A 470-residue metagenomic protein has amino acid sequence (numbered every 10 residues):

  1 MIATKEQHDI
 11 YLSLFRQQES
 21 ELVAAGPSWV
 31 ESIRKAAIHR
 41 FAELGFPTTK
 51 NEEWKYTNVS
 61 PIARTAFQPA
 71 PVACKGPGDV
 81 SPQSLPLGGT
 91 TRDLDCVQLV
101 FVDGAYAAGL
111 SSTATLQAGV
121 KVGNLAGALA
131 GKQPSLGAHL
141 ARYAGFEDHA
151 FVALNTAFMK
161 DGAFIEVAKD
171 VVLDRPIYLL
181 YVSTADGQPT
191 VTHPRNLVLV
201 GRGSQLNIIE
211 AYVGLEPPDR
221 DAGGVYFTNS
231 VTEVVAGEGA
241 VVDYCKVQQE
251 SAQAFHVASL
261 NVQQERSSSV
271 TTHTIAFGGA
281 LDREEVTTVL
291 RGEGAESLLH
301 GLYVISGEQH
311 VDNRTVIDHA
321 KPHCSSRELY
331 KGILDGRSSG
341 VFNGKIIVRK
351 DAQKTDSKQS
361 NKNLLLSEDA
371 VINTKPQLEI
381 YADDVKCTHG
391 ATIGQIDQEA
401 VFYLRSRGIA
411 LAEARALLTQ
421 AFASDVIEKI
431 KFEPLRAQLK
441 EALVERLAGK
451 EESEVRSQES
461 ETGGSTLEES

Functional and structural regions predicted by a protein language model:
M1-V231, V235-V241: Short, low-to-moderate order helix/coil transition modules at the start of elongated helical scaffolds
R16, Q68, T228, A423 (+2 more regions): Compositionally biased, low-structure terminal segments
D79-L85, D219-R220, E451-S470: Intrinsic disorder/low-complexity segments
L125-I409, A423, I427-E451, E469: Conserved beta-strand/loop scaffold segments within soluble protein domains that form the structured core and edges
